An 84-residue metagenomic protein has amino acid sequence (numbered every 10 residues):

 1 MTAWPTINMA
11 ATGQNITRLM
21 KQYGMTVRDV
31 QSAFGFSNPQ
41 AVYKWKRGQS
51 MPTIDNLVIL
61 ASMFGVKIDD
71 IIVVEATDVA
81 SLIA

Functional and structural regions predicted by a protein language model:
M1-M25, A33: A short, Lys/Arg-rich alpha-helix, primarily the initiator
T17, R28, V58: Residues within the helices of the helix-turn-helix
G24-K44: Short alpha-helical DNA-recognition segment
W45-K46, N56, E75: DNA major-groove recognition helix of helix-turn-helix
D55-D70: DNA major-groove recognition helix of helix-turn-helix/homeodomain DNA-binding modules
D70-A84: Short amphipathic recognition helices of helix-turn-helix/homeodomain-type DNA-binding modules
